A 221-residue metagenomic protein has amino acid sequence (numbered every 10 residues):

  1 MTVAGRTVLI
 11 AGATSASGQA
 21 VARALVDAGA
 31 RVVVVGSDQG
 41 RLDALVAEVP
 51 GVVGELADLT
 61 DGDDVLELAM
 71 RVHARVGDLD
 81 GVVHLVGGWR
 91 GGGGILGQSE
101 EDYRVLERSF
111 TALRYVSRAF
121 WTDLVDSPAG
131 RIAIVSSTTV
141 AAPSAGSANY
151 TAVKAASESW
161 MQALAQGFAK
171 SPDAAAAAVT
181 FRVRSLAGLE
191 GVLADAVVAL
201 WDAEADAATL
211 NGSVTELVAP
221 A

Functional and structural regions predicted by a protein language model:
A11, G77-G88, I134, V179: Rossmann-fold scaffold of SDR-type NAD(P)-dependent oxidoreductases
T14-S15: Conserved glycine-rich cofactor-binding loop
A28-A44: Conserved glycine-rich Rossmann-like NAD(P)H-binding loop of the short-chain dehydrogenase/reductase
E48-D63: Rossmann-fold cofactor-recognition segment
T60-R75: Conserved Rossmann-fold cofactor-binding substructure of NAD(P)-dependent oxidoreductases
D64-E67, R108-A119: Conserved mid-core alpha-helix of short-chain dehydrogenase/reductase
G88, G94-R114, V125-K170, R182-A187: Catalytic loop of short-chain dehydrogenase/reductase
Q166, K170-A221: C-terminal helical subdomain
